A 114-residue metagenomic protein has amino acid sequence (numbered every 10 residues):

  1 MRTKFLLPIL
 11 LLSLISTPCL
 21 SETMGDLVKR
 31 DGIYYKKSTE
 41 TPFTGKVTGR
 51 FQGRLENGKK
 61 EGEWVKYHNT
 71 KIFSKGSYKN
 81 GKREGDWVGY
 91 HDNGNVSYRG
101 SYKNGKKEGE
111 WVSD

Functional and structural regions predicted by a protein language model:
M1-R2: N-terminal secretory signal peptides that target proteins for export/translocation
F5-I15: Sec-dependent N-terminal signal peptides
L14-D114: Glycine/tyrosine- and acidic-biased, solvent-exposed loop/turn segments at the edges of beta-strands
